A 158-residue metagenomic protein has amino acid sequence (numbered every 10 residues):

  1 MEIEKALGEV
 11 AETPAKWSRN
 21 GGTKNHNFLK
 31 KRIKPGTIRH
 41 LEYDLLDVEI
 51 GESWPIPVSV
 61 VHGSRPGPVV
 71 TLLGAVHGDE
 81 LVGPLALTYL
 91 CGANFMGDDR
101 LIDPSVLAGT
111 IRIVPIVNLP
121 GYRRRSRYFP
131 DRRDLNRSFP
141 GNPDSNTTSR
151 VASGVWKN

Functional and structural regions predicted by a protein language model:
M1-N158: Structured catalytic-domain cores with a bias toward divalent-metal coordination
